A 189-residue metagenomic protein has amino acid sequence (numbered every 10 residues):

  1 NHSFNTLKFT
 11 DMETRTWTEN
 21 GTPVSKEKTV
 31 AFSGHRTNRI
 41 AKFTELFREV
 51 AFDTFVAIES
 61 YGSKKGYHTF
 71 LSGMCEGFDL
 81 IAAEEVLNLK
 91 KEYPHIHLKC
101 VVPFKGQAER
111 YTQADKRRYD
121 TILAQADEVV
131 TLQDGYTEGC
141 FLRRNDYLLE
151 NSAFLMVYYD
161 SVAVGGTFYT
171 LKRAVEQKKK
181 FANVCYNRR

Functional and structural regions predicted by a protein language model:
N1-M12, T22-V24: Short, Lys/Arg-enriched N-terminal segments with co-localized hydrophobic residues within the first ~10-30 amino acids
E13-R189: Acidic/glycine-enriched connector segments
